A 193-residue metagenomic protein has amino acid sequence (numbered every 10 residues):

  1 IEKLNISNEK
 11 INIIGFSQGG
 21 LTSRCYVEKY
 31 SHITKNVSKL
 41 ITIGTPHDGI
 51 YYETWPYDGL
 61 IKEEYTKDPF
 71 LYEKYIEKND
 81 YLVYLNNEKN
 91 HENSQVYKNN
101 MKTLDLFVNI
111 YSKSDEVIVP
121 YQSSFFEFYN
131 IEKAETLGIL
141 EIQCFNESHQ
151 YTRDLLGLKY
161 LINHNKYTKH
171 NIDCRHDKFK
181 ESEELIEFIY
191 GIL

Functional and structural regions predicted by a protein language model:
I1, I76-N99: A Trp-anchored, charged/polar loop motif used as the substrate-binding/catalytic surface of acyl/ester-handling
I1-Y81, V117: Serine-dependent carboxylesterase/thioesterase catalytic core of lipase-like alpha/beta-hydrolase/SGNH enzymes
E2, S7, I11, K29-Y30 (+3 more regions): Generic structural signal for short, flexible, solvent-exposed coil/loop and linker residues
F16-G19, T45, N86-N87, H91 (+1 more regions): Internal, well-ordered interaction modules that form the hydrophobic cores of assembly/scaffold domains in eukaryotic
G19-L21, Y84-K89, F145-Q150: A short linear-motif detector with a strong N-terminal bias
I61-I76, H91-V96, I172-E183: Active-site rim elements
Y97-L193: C-terminal catalytic-base region of ester-bond hydrolases, centering on the histidine of the charge-relay
